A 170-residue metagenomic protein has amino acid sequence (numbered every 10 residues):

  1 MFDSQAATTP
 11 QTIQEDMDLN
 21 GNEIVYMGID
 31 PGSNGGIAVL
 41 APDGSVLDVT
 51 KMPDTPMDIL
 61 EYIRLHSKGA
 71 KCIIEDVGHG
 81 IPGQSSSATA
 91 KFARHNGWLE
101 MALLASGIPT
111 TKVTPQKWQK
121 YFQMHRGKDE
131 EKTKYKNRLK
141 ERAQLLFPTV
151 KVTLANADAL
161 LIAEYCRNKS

Functional and structural regions predicted by a protein language model:
M1-S170: Phosphate- and other anionic-substrate recognition elements at nucleic-acid/protein interfaces
